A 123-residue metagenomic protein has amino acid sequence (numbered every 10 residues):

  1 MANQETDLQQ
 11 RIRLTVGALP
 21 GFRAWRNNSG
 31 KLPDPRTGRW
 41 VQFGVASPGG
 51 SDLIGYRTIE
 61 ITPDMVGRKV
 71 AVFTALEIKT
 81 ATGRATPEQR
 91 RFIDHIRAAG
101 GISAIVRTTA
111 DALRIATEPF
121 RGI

Functional and structural regions predicted by a protein language model:
M1-I123: Catalytic phosphate/metal-binding cores of nucleic-acid and nucleotide-processing enzymes, i.e., regions that mediate
